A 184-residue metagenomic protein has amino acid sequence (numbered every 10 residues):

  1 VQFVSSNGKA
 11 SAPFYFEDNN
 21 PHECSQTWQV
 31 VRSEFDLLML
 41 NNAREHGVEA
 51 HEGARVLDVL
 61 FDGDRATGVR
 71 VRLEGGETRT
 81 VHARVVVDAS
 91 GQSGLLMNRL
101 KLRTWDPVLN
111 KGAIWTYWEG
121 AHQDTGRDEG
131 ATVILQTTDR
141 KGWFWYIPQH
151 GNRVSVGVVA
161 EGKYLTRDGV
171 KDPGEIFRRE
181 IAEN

Functional and structural regions predicted by a protein language model:
V1-F35: A conserved beta-strand/loop capping segment in the N-terminal third of enzymes that catalyze redox or closely related
L37, N41-N184: Predominantly flavin-linked oxidoreductase catalytic cores and closely associated redox partners
